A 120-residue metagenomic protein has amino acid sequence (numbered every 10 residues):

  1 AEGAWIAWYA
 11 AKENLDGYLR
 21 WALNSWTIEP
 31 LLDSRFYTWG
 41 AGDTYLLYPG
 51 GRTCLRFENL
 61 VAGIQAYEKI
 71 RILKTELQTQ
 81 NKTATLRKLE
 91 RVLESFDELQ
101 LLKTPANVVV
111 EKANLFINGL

Functional and structural regions predicted by a protein language model:
A1-W39: Catalytic-core region of carbohydrate-active enzymes that cleave or remodel glycosidic bonds
L15-D16, L31-L120: Catalytic domains of carbohydrate-active enzymes that cleave complex glycans
